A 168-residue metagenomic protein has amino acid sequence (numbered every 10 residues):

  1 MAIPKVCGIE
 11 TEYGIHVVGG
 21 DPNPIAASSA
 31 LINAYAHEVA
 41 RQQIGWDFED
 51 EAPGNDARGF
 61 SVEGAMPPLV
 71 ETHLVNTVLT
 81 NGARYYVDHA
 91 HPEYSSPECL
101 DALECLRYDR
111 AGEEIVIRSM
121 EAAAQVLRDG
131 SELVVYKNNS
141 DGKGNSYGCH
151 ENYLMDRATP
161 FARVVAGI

Functional and structural regions predicted by a protein language model:
M1-Y136, N145, A166-I168: Terminal catalytic/cofactor-binding subdomain
N139-D156: Histidine-centered divalent-metal-coordination microenvironment in nucleic-acid enzymes
Y153-I168: Helical (often loop-to-helix) elements that flank the catalytic cores of nucleotide-handling enzymes
